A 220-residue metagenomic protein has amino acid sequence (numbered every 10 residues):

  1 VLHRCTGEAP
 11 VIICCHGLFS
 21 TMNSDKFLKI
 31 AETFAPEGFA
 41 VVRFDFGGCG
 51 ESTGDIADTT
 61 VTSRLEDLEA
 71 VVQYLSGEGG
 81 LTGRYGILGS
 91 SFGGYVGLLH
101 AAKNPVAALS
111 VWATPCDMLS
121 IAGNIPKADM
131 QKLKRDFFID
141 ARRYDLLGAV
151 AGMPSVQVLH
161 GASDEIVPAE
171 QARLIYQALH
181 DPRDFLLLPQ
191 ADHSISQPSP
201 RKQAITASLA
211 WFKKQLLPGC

Functional and structural regions predicted by a protein language model:
F19-A31, F46, E170: The serine-hydrolase catalytic nucleophile loop
F27, P168-Q177, P200: Short alpha-helix in the alpha/beta-hydrolase fold that links the catalytic acid
A31-T53: Conserved alpha/beta-hydrolase
D58-G79: Alpha/beta-hydrolase active-site loop
L99-I139: Hydrolase active-site cap/lid region
G152-M153, Q157-H160, D164: Short beta-strand/loop motif that positions the catalytic acidic residue of the alpha/beta-hydrolase fold
S163-V167, S194: Acidic catalytic loop of the alpha/beta-hydrolase fold
A191-A204: Catalytic histidine-centered segment of alpha/beta-hydrolase-like enzymes
